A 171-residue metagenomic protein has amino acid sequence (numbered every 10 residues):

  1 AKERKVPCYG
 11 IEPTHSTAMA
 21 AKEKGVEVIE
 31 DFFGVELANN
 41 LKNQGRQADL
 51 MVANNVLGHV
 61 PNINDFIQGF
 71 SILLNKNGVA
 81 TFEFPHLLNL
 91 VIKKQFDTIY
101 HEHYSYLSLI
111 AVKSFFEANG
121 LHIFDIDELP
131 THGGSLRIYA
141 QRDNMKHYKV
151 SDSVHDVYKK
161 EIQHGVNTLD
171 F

Functional and structural regions predicted by a protein language model:
V6-E12: Conserved SAM-binding motif I beta-strand of class I
T14-S16: Conserved SAM/SAH-binding beta-strand->alpha-helix loop
K24-N40: Conserved SAM-binding strand-loop segment of SAM-dependent methyltransferases
D49-V52: A conserved beta-strand element that flanks and buttresses the S-adenosyl-L-methionine
N64-T81: A short glycine-rich, Lys/Arg-flanked "PGG" loop and its adjoining helix->strand segment in the class I
A80-S105, L109-V112, F116: Short, glycine-/aromatic-enriched active-site segment of Class I SAM-dependent methyltransferases
L121-H132: Conserved S-adenosyl-L-methionine
H132-F171: Flexible, glycine-/basic-rich loop-and-beta segments that form/coincide with the SAM-dependent methyltransferase
